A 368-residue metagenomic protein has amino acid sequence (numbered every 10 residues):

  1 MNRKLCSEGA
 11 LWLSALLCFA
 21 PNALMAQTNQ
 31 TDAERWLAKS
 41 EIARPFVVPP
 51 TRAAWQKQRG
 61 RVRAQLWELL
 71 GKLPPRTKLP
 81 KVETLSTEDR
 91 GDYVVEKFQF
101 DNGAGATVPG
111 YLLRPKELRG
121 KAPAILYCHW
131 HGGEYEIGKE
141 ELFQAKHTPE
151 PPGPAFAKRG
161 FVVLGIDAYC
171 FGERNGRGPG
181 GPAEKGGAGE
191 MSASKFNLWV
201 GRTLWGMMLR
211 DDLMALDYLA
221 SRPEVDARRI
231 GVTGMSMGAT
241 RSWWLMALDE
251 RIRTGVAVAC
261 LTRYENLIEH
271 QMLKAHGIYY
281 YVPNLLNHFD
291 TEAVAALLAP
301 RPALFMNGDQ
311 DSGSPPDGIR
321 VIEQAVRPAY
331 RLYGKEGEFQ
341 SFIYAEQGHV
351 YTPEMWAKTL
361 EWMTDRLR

Functional and structural regions predicted by a protein language model:
Q27-K72: N-terminal pre-domain segments of enzymes
P74-R119: N-terminal cap/lid segment of alpha/beta-hydrolase-fold proteins
G120-K121, Y127-L213, A220-S221, N266-H270: Cap/lid segment of the alpha/beta-hydrolase catalytic domain
M191-V200, M214, T254-A295, P300 (+2 more regions): Mobile cap/lid helix-loop segments that gate and shape the active-site cleft of serine hydrolases
V225-G234: Alpha/beta-hydrolase fold nucleophile elbow
G234-G238, S242: Gly/Ala-rich beta-loop-alpha elbow adjacent to hydrolase catalytic centers
G277-I278, Q324-R368: C-terminal catalytic histidine-bearing segment of alpha/beta-hydrolase fold enzymes
F305-N307: Short beta-strand/loop motif that positions the catalytic acidic residue of the alpha/beta-hydrolase fold
